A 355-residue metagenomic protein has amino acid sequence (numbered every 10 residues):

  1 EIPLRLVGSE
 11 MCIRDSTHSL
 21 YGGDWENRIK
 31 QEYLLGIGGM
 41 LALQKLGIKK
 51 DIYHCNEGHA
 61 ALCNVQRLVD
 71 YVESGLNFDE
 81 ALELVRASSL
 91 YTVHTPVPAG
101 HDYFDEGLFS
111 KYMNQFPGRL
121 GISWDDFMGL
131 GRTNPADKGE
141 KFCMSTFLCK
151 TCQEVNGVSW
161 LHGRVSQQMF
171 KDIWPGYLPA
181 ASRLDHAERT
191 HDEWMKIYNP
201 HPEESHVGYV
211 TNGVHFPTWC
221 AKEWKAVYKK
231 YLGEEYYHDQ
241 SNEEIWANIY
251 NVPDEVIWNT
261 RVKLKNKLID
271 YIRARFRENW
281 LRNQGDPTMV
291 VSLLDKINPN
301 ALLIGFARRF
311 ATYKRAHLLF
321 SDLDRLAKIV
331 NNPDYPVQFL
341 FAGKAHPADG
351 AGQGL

Functional and structural regions predicted by a protein language model:
E1-G8, I13: Single conserved hydrophobic/aromatic residue that forms the stacking wall/gate of nucleotide- or nucleobase-binding
R5, V85-Y237, N248: Extended catalytic-interface subdomain
E10, R14-C55: A conserved hydrophobic secondary-structure block that centers on an alpha-helix together with its immediately flanking
I37-L46, C63-D70, L148-E154, V158-I173 (+3 more regions): Generic, well-ordered alpha-helical scaffold segments in large soluble proteins
K45, A61-I122, G208, K296-N298 (+1 more regions): Extended hydrophobic/aromatic segments used for targeting, binding, or gating
N56-A60: Short His-centered aromatic/hydrophobic patch
E73-E80, D125-C149, S166-A181, D185-W194 (+2 more regions): Flexible, glycine/threonine-enriched loop-and-boundary segments that flank and lead into catalytic domains of large
H215-L355: Conserved catalytic-core segment of nucleotide-activated headgroup transferases in glycan assembly
